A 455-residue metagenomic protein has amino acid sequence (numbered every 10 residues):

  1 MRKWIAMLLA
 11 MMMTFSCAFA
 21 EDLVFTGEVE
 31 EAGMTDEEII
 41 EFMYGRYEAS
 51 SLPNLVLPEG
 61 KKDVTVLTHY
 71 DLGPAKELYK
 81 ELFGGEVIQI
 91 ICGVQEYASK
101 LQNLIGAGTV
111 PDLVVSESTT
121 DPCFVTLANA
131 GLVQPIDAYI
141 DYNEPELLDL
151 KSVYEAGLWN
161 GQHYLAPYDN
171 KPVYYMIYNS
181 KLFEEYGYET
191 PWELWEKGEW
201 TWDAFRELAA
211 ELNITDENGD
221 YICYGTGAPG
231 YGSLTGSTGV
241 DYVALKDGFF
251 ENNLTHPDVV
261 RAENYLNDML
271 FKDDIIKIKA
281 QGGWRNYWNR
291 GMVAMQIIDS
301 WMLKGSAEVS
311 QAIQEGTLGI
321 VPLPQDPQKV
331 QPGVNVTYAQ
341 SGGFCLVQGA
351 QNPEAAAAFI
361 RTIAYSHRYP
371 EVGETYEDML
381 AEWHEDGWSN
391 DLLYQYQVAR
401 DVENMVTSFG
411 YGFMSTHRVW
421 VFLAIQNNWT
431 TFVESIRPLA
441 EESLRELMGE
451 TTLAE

Functional and structural regions predicted by a protein language model:
L23-E48, Q348-P353, H367-E455: Conserved C-terminal helix/tail region of periplasmic/extracytoplasmic solute-binding proteins
L23-G60, S118-V173, D203, V321: Hinge/lid segment of periplasmic solute-binding proteins
S51-N54, Y70-G85, K181: Short, polar/charged alpha-helical segment
E81-D149, Q162, E185-Y186, A294-M295 (+1 more regions): Extracytoplasmic "Venus flytrap"/periplasmic binding protein-like
V114, L158-D169, Y174, E184 (+1 more regions): Extracytoplasmic/periplasmic solute-binding protein
P135-D149, L194-K197, E217, D241-R261 (+2 more regions): Short, solvent-exposed loop/beta-turn-alpha elements that line the ligand-binding surface or hinge of extracytoplasmic
A209, D247-A280: Glycine-centered hinge/linker elements that transmit conformational signals in sensory and ligand-binding systems
S310-A381: Extracytoplasmic/periplasmic substrate-recognition and gating elements
